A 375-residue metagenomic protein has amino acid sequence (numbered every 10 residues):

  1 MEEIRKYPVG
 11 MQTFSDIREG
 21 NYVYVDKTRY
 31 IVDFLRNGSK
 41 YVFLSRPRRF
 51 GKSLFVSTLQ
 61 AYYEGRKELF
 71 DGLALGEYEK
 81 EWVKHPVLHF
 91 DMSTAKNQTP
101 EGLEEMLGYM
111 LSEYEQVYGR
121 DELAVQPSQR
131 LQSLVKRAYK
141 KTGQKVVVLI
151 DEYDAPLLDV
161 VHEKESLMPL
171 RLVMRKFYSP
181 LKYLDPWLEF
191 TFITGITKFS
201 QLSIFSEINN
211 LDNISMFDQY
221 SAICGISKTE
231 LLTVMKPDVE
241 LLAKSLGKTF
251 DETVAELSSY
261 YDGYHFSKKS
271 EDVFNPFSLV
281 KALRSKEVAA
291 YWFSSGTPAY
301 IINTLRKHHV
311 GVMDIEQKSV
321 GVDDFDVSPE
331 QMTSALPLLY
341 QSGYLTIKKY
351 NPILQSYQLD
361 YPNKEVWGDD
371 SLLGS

Functional and structural regions predicted by a protein language model:
M1-S375: Phosphate-binding site recognition
